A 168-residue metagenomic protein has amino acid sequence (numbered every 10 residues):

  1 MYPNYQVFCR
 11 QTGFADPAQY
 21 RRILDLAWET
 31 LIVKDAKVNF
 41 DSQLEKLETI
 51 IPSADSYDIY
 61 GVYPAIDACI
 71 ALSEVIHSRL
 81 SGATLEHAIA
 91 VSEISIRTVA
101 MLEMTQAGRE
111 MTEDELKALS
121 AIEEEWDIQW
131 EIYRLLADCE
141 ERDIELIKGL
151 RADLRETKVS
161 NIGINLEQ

Functional and structural regions predicted by a protein language model:
M1-W130: Structured binding/interaction patches within domain cores
E115-Q168: Low-complexity intrinsically disordered segments
